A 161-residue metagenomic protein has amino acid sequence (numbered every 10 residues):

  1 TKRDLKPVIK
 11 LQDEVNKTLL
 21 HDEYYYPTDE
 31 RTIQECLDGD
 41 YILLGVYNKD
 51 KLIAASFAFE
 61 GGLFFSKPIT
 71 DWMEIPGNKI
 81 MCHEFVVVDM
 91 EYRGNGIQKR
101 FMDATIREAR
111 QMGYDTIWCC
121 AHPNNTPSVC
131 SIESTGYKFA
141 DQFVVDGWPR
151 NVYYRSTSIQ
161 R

Functional and structural regions predicted by a protein language model:
T1-K10, H21: A short beta-loop-alpha structural element at the N-terminal edge of CoA-dependent acyl/N-acetyltransferase catalytic
H21-K49, F57, L63: Active-site rim helix/loop that mediates acceptor-substrate recognition in acyltransferases
A55-F85, R93: Conserved acyl-donor/pantetheine-binding loop and adjacent beta-alpha core of acyl/acetyltransferases and related
V88, G94-R107, C130, S134: Conserved acetyl-CoA-binding loop-helix of GNAT-fold acetyltransferases
R93, C119-V129, V145-G147: Conserved beta-strand-loop-alpha-helix junction that forms the acyl-donor binding cleft
K99, Q111, P123-D141: Conserved active-site alpha-helix within GNAT-family acetyltransferase domains
A109-A121: Conserved GNAT acetyl-CoA-binding A-motif
V144-R161: C-terminal "cap" of GNAT-fold acetyltransferases
